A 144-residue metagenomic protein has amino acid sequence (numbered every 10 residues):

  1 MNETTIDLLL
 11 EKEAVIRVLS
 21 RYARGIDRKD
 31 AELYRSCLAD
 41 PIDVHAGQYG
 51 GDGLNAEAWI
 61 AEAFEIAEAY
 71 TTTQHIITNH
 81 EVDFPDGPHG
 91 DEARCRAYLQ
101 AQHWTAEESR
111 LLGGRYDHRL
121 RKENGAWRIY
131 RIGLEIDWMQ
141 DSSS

Functional and structural regions predicted by a protein language model:
M1-R28, E32-S36: Short, low-complexity N-terminal intrinsically disordered segments enriched in polar/charged residues
L10-L19, S36, H89-G90, R96 (+2 more regions): Binding-site signature for planar aromatic cofactors or substrates
I26, L38-A39, L99-A101, G133-I136: Short beta-strand segments enriched in hydrophobic/aromatic residues within well-folded beta-rich domains
A31-L99: A solvent-exposed, acidic/Ser-Thr-rich amphipathic alpha-helical stretch
I76, R110, G114: Exposed loop/turn and edge beta-strand positions of beta-sandwich/beta-sheet ligand-binding modules
H80, L99-A101, R115-R119: Hydrophobic alpha-helical segments of small multi-pass membrane proteins
E92-R94, G113-S144: Short beta-strand edge/turn micro-motifs at domain boundaries
A101-S109: Short, cysteine-centered beta-strand-loop-beta hairpins and adjacent loop/turn segments enriched in charged/polar
